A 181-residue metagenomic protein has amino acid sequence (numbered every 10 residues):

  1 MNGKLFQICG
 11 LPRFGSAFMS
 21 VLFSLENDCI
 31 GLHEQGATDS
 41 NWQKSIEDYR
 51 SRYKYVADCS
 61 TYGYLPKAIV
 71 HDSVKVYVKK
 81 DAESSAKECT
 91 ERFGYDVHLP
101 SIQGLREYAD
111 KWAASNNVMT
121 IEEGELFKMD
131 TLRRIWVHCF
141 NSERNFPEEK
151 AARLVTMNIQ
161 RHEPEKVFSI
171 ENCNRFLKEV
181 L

Functional and structural regions predicted by a protein language model:
M1-Q7, M129, R133-L181: PAPS-dependent sulfotransferases, especially Golgi type II membrane carbohydrate sulfotransferases
M1-Y55, N158-R161: PAPS-dependent sulfotransferase catalytic core
G3-K4, R52-K54, H71-V74, N116-N117 (+2 more regions): Short coil/turn segments at beta-strand junctions that form active-site/ligand-binding loops
M19, S85-A86, V167: A periodicity- and composition-biased signal for non-globular, repetitive helical segments
D28, Y53-K54, F93-G94, N117 (+3 more regions): Short, flexible coil/linker elements and helix-boundary hinge sites characteristic of intrinsically disordered
G36-T38, Y64, A82, E125 (+2 more regions): Residue-level detector of flexible, active-site-proximal loop/helix-junction positions within diverse enzyme catalytic
T61-N145: PAPS-dependent sulfotransferase catalytic domain
